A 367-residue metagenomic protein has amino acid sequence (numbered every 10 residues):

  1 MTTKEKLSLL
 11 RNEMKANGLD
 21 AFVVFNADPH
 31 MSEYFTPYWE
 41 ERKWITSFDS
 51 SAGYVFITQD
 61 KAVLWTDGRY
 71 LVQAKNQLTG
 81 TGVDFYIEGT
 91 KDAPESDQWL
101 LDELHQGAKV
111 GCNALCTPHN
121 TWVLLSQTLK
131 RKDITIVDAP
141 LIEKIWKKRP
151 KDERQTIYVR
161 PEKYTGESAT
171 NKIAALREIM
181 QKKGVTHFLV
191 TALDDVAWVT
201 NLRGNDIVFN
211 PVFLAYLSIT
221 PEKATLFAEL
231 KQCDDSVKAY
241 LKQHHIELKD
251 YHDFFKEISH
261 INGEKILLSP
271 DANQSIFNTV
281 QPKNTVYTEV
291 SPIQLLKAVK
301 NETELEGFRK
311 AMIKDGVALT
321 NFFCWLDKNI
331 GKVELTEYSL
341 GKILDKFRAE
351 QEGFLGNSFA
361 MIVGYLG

Functional and structural regions predicted by a protein language model:
T2-H105, T117, T121-H260, Q351 (+1 more regions): N-terminal accessory/capping or targeting/presequence segment of soluble
T3-L7, T90, A114-W122, G166-T170 (+5 more regions): Generic detection of long, well-ordered alpha-helical segments
A16, T220-E222, Q281-V286, K332 (+1 more regions): Secondary-structure transition/capping motifs at alpha-helix termini and the adjoining loop/turn into the next element
V72-Q73, K144-R154, Q281-T285, I313-N321: Short, compositionally biased low-complexity segments
L100-L101, A108, C112, V237-K300 (+1 more regions): Conserved catalytic alpha/beta cores of large enzymes that bind or transform nucleotide phosphates and polynucleotides
G111-P118, Y164-T165, D195, P292-L296 (+1 more regions): Conserved short loop/turn motifs at secondary-structure junctions
L124-K151, N273-G307: Terminal amphipathic helices with adjacent charged low-complexity linkers/tails
L296-G367: Long, K/E/R/D-enriched contiguous segments that form extended
